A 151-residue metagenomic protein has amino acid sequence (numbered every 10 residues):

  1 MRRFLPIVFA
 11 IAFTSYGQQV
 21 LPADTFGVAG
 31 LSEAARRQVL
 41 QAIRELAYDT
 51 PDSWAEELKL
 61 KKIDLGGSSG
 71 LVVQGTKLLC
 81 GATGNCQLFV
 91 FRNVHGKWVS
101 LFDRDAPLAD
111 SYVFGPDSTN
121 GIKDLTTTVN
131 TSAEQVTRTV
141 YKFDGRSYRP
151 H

Functional and structural regions predicted by a protein language model:
F4-L5, T14-R37, Q41-D49, Y112-H151: Acidic, small-residue rich beta-repeat scaffolds with periodic aromatic anchors
E45-E57, F102-V113: Repeat-based blade/solenoid architectures
E56-D64, V72-L79, V113: Short secondary-structure capping micro-motifs at structural edges
D64-T76, S118-V129: Acidic/hydrophobic-patterned starts of short beta strands in beta-sheet-rich repeat architectures
G81-C86, S132-V136: Short, solvent-exposed loop/turn segments at conserved positions within beta-propeller repeat blades
Q87-N93: Beta-propeller blade signature
N93-R104, F143-H151: Short beta-strand edge/turn micro-motifs at domain boundaries
